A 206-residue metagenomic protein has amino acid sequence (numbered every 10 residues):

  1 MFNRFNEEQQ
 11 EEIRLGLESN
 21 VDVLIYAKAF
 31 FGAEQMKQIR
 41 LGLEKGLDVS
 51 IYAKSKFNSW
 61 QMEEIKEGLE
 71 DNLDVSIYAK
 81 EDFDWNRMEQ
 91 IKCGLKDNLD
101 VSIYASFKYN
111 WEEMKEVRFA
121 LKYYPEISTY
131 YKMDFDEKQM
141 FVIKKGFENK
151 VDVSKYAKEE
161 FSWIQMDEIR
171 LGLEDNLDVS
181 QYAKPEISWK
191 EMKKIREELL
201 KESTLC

Functional and structural regions predicted by a protein language model:
M1-C206: General marker for long, soluble alpha-helical cores
